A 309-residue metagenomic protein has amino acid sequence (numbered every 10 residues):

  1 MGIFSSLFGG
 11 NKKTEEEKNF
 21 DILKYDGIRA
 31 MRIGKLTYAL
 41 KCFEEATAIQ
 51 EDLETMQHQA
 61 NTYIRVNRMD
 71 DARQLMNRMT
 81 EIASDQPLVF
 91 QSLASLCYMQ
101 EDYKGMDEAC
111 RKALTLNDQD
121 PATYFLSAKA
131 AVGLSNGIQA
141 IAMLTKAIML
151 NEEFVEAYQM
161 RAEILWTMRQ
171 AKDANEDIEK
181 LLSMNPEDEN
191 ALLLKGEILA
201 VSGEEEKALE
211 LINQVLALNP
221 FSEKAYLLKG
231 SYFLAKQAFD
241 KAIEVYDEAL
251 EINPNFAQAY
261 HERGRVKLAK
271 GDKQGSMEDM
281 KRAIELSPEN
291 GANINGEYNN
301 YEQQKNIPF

Functional and structural regions predicted by a protein language model:
I3-I22: TPR-adjacent "capping" and linker segments in tetratricopeptide-repeat scaffold/adaptor proteins
E16-E54, H58-R65, S92-E101, K129 (+2 more regions): Alpha-helical segment of the N-proximal tetratricopeptide repeat
F20-D21, L53-E54, P87-L88, P121-A122 (+5 more regions): Helix-start (N-cap) detector for alpha-helical repeat units in TPR-like alpha-solenoids, especially tetratricopeptide
I33-K41, V66-R78, Q100-K112, G133-K146 (+5 more regions): Structural signature of tandem alpha-helical TPR/SEL1-like repeats, specifically the intra-repeat loop/turn
A48-I49, I82, L116, L150 (+4 more regions): Structural marker of alpha-solenoid helical repeat scaffolds
H58, S92, L126, M160 (+4 more regions): Canonical tetratricopeptide repeat
H261, R265-A292: TPR/TPR-like (Sel1-like) alpha-helical repeat modules
